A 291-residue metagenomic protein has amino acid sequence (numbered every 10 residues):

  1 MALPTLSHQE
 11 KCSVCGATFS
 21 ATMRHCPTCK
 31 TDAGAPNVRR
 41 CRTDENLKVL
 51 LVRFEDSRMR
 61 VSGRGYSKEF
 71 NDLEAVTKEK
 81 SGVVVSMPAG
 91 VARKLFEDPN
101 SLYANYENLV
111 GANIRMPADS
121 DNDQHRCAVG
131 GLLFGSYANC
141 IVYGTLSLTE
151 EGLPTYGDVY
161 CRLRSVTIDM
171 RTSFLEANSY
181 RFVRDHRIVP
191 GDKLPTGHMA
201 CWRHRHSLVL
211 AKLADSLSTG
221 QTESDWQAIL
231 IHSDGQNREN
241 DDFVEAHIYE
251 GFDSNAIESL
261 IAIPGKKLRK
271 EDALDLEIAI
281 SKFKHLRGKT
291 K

Functional and structural regions predicted by a protein language model:
M1-T5: Short, intrinsically disordered linker segments that flank or connect zinc-binding domains
H8, V14, D44-D56, V61-S67 (+8 more regions): Active-site-proximal loop/hinge segments that shape catalytic or ion-binding/gating pockets
Q9, M23: Residues immediately within or flanking Cys/His clusters that coordinate Zn2+ in small zinc-binding modules
C12-C15, C26-C29: Short cysteine-rich clusters marking metal-coordination/redox-active sites
K30-V38: Short Cys/His-rich micro-motifs in 6-15 aa windows
A92-F96: Short N-terminal binding/cap micro-motifs at the start of the first secondary-structure element
L132-P154: Extended catalytic/binding region for NAD+/ADP-ribose chemistry, centered on the ART fold
